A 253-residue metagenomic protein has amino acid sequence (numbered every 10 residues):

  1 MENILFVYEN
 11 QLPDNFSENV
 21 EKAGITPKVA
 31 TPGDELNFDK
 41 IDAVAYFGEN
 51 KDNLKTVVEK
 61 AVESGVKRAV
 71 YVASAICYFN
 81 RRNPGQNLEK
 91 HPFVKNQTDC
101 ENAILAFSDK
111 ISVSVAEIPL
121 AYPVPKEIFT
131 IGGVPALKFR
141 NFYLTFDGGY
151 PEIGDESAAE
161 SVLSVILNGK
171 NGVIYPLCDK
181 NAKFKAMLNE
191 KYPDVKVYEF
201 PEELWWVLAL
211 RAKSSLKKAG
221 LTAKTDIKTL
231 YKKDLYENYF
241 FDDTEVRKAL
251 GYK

Functional and structural regions predicted by a protein language model:
M1-A43, D52: N-terminal Rossmann/SDR dinucleotide-binding element
E2-I4, S17-V20, F38, Y236-K253: Amphipathic terminal alpha-helices
Y8, G48, V70-S74, E117-P119 (+1 more regions): Active-site beta-alpha turn of Rossmann-fold NAD(P)-dependent dehydrogenases/reductases
A43, T56-K95, S114: Conserved Rossmann-fold NAD(P)-dependent oxidoreductase catalytic core, especially the SDR/UDP-sugar
V58, D155-L163: Short, amphipathic alpha-helical "lid/cap" segments that border enzyme active or binding sites
Q86-E101, G148-I153, A182: Short-chain dehydrogenase/reductase
S112-D155: NAD(P)-dependent short-chain dehydrogenase/reductase
S161-T225, D243, K248: Mid/C-terminal beta-alpha module of Rossmann-like enzyme folds, strongest in SDR-family dehydrogenases/epimerases
